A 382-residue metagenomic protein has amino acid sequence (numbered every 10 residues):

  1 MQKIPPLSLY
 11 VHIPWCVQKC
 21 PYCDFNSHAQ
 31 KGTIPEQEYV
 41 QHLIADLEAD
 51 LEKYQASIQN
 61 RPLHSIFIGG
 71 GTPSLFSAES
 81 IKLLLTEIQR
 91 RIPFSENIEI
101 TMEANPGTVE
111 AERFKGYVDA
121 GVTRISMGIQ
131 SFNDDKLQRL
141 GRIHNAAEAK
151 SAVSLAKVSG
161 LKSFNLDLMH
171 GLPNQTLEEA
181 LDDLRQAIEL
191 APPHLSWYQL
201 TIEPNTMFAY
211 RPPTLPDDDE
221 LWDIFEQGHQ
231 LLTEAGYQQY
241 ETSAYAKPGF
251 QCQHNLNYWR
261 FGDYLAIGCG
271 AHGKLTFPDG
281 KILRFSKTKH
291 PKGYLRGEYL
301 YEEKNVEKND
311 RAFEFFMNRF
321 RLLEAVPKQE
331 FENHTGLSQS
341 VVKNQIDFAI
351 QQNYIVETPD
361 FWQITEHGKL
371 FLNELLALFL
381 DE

Functional and structural regions predicted by a protein language model:
I4-P6, S27-A56, R61-L337: C-terminal scaffold of the Radical SAM
L9-H12: Short active-site neighborhood of thiol/selenol oxidoreductases, capturing the structured segment around
P14-S27: Local cysteine-cluster metal-coordination motifs and their immediate loop/turn environment, predominantly Fe-S cluster
G336-F348: Short amphipathic alpha-helical interaction segments
I350-D360: A short, conserved structural fragment
W362-K369: Basic, amphipathic "hinge/linker" alpha-helix immediately C-terminal to the N-terminal HTH DNA-binding motif
K369-E382: Short, amphipathic alpha-helical interaction segments positioned at domain boundaries
